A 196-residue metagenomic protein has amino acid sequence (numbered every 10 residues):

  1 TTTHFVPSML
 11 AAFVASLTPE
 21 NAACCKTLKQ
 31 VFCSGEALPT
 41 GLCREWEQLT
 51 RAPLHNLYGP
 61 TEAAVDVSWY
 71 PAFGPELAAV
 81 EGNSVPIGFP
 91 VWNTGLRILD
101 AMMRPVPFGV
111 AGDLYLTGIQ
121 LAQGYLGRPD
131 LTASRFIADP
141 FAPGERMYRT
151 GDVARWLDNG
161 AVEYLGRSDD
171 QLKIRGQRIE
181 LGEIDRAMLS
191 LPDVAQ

Functional and structural regions predicted by a protein language model:
T2-H4, V14-P86, G95, P105: Gly/Ser/Thr-rich phosphate-binding loop
V6-P7, I184: Conserved glycosyltransferase catalytic-site signature
S8, A63, Q177-I179: Conserved catalytic/ATP-binding subdomain
M9-A12, S134: The DHp (HisKA) dimerization/phosphotransfer helix of two-component histidine kinases, specifically the helical stretch
M9-L10, L38, L121: Alpha-helix capping/helix-boundary segments
A11, R44, R186: Active-site phosphate/pyrophosphate- and oxyanion-stabilizing loops and adjacent acidic/basic residues in soluble
A52-N56, P71-Q196: AMP-dependent adenylate-forming
